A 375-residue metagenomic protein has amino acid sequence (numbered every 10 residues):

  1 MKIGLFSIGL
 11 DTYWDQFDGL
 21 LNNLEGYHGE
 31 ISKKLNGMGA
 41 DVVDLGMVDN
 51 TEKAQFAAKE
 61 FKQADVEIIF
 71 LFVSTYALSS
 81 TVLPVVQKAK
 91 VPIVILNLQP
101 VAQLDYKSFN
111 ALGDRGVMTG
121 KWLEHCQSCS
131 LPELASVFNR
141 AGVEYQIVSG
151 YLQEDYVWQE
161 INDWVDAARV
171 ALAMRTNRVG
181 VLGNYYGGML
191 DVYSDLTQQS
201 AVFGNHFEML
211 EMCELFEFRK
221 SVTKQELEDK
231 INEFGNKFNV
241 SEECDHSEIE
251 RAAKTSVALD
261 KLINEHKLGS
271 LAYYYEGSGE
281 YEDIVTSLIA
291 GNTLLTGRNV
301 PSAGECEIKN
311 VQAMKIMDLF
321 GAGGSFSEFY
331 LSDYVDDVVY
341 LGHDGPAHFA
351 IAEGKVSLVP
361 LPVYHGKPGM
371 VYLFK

Functional and structural regions predicted by a protein language model:
M1-L172, T176-S270: Metallocofactor- and cofactor-centric catalytic cores in central/energy metabolism, strongly enriched
I3, L20-E30, T75, V91-N97 (+5 more regions): Anaerobic metallocofactor- and corrinoid-dependent redox/one-carbon enzyme cores, especially those from methanogenesis
